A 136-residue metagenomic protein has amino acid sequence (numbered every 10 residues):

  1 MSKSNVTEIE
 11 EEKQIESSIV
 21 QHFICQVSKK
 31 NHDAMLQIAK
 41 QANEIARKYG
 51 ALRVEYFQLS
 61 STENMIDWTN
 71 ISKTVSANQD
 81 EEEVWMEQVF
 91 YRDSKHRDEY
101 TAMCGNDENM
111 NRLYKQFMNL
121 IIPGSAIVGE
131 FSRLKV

Functional and structural regions predicted by a protein language model:
M1-I15, L52-D80, G105, N109-V136: Glycine-rich beta-strand-turn "strand-cap" elements at beta-sheet edges
T7, E11-A34, I38, Y49: Surface-exposed interaction/gating patches
V20-V27, I66-G105: Short, well-ordered beta-strand segments in beta-rich or mixed alpha/beta enzyme and ligand-binding folds
D33-L36, Q41, R47, R53 (+2 more regions): Positively charged, small/polar-rich N-terminal and surface patches that mediate targeting and assembly and bind
L36-A42, Y100-E108: Short amphipathic alpha-helices in soluble, non-transmembrane regions that often serve as interface/regulatory elements
A46-Y49, D98, N111: Amphipathic alpha-helical interaction segments
K48-Y49, R92-K95, I122: A short, structured loop/turn motif at beta-sheet edges
